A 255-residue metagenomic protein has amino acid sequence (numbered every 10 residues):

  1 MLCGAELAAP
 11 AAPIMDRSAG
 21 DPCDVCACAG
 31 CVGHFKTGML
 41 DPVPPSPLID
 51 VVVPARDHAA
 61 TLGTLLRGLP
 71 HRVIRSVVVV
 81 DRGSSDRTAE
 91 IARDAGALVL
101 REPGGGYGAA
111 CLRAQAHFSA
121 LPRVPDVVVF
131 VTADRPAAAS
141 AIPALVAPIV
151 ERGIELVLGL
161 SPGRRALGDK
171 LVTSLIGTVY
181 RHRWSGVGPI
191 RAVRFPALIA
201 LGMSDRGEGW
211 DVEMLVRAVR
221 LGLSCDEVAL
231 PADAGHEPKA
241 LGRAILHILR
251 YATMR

Functional and structural regions predicted by a protein language model:
C26-P47, R67, M203-R255: Hydrophobic helical membrane-anchoring modules
P47-D50, L69-V78, R87, D126: Short loop->beta transition adjacent to catalytic acidic/histidine clusters or analogous donor-positioning motifs
D57-H71: Short, well-formed alpha-helical segments that are part of the catalytic scaffolds of diverse glycosyltransferases
A60-T64, D86-A95: Acidic helix N-cap motif at the loop->helix transition within catalytic regions of sugar-transfer enzymes
D81-A89, R135: A conserved acidic beta->alpha catalytic loop
A89-L121: Conserved donor nucleotide-binding strand/loop of the catalytic core
P103-G105, A109-A116, F130, A138-E208 (+1 more regions): Acceptor/aglycone-binding surface of glycosyltransferases and processive sugar-polymer synthases
P122-P136: Short beta-strand-to-loop acidic/aromatic patch adjacent to the donor-nucleotide binding site
